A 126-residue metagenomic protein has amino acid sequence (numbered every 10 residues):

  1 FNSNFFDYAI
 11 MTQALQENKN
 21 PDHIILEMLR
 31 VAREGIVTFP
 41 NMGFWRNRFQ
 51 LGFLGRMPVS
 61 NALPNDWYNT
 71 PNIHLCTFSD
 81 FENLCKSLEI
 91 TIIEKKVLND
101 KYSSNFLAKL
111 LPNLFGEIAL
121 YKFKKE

Functional and structural regions predicted by a protein language model:
F1-F5: Short amphipathic alpha-helix with an adjacent loop that forms part of the alpha/beta core around
D7-N20, F39: A short SAM/SAH-binding and catalytic strip from SAM-dependent methyltransferases
H23-E27, E34-K125: S-adenosyl-L-methionine-dependent methyltransferase catalytic module, highlighting the catalytic core
